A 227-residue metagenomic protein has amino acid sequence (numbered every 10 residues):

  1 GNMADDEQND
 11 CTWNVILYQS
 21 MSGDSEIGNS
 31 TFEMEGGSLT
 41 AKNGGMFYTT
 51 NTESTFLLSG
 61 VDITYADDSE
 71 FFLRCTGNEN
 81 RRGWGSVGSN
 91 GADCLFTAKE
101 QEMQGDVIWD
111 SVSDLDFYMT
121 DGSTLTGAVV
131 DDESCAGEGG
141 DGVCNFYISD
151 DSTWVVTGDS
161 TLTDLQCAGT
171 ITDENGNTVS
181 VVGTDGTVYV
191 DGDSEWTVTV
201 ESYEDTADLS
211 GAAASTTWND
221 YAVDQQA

Functional and structural regions predicted by a protein language model:
G1-E33, N43-T55, R74-N90, I108-S113 (+1 more regions): Right-handed parallel beta-helix/beta-solenoid
G1-W13, S30-N43, S59-L73, A92-Q104 (+3 more regions): Beta-strand-rich solenoid/repeat architectures in extracellular/passenger domains of polysaccharide-targeting enzymes
N2, D24, N29, G37-S38 (+13 more regions): Intrinsically disordered, low-complexity regions
Q8, Q19, Q101-Q104, Q166 (+1 more regions): Residue-identity detector for glutamine
V15, N29, E53, D93 (+3 more regions): Generic intrinsically disordered, low-complexity segments enriched for polar/acidic and small residues
I16, M21, E35, T50-N51 (+9 more regions): Generic signature of intrinsically disordered, low-complexity segments enriched in small/polar residues
E26-G28, E33, A41, T50-T52 (+10 more regions): Residue-level signal for WD-repeat beta-propeller blades
W109-D110, D114-Q225: Extracellular beta-strand/loop-rich repeat segments of large surface/secreted proteins
